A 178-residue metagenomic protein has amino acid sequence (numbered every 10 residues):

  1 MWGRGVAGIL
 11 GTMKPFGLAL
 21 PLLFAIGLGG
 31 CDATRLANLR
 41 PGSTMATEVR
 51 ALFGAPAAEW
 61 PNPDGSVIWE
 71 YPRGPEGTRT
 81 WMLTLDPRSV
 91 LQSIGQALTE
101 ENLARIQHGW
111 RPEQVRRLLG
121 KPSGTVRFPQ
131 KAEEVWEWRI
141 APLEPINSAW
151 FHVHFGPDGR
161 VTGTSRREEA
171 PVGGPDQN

Functional and structural regions predicted by a protein language model:
W2-G29: Sec-dependent bacterial lipoprotein signal peptides
C31-N178: Residues within mature, well-folded domains
